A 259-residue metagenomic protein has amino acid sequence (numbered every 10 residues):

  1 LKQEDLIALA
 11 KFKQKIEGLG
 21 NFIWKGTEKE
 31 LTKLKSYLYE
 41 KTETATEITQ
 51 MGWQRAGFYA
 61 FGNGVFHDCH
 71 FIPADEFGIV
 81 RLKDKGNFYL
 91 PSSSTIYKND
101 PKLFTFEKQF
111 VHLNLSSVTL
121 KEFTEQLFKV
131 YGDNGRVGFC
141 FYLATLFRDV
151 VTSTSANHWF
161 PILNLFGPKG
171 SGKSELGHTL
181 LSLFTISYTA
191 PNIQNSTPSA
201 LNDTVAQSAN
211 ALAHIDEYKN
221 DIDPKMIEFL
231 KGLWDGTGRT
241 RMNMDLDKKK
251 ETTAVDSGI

Functional and structural regions predicted by a protein language model:
L1-D133, D203-T204, S208-A209: Conserved glycine-centered beta->alpha loop in an early N-terminal alpha/beta scaffold
A60, N164, A213-H214, I259: Structured core elements
V65, L165-K169, E217-K219, W234: Short, flexible loop/turn elements at secondary-structure junctions
Y89-N195: P-loop NTPase catalytic core of nucleic-acid-dependent motor ATPases
F166, L176-M226: AAA+/P-loop NTPase substrate/partner-engagement loops
T179, K225-L233, D256-I259: Alpha-helical scaffold elements adjacent to nucleotide-binding pockets in ATP/GTP-utilizing enzyme cores
A206, N243-I259: AAA+/SF3 P-loop NTPase mechanochemical coupling elements
I227-K250: Conserved catalytic/switch belt of AAA+ P-loop NTPases
